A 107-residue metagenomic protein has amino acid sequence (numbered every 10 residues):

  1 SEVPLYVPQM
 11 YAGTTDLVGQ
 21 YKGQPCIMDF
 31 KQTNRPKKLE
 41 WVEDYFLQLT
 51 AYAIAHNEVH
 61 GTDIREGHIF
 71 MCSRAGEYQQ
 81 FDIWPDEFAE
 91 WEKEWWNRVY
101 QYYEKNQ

Functional and structural regions predicted by a protein language model:
E2-K105: Mg2+/Mn2+-dependent nuclease catalytic core
